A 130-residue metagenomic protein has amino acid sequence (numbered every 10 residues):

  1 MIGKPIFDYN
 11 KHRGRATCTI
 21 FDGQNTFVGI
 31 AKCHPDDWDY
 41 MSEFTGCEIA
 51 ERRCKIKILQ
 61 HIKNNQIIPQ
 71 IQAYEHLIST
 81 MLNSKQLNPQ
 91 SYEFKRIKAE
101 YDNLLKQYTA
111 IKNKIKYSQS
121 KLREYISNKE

Functional and structural regions predicted by a protein language model:
M1-E130: Catalytic phosphate/metal-binding cores of nucleic-acid and nucleotide-processing enzymes, i.e., regions that mediate
